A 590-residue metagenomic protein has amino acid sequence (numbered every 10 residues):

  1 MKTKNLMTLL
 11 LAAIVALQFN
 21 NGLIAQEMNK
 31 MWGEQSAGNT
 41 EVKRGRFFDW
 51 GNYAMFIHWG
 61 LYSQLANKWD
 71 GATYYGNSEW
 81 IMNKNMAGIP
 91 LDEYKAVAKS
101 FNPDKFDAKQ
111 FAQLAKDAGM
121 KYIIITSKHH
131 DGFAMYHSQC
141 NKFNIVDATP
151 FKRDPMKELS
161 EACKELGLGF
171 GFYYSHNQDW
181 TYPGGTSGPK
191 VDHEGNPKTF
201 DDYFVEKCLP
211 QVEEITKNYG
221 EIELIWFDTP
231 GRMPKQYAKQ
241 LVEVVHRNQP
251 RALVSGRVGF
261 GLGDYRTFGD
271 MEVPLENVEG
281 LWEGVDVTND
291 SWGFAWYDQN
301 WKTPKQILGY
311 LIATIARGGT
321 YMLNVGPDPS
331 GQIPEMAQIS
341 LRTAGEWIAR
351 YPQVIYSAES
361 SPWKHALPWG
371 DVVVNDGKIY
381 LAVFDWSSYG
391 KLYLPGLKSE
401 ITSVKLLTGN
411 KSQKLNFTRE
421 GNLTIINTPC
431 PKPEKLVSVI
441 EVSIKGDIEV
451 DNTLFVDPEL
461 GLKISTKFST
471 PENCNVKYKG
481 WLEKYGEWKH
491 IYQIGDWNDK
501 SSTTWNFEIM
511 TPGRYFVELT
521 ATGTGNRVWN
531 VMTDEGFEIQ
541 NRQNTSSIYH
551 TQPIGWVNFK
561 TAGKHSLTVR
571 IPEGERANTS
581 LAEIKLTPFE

Functional and structural regions predicted by a protein language model:
M1-E27: Bacterial Sec-dependent N-terminal signal peptides
Q26-T511, E518-A521, G525-F559, K564-E590: Mature catalytic domains of secreted/periplasmic carbohydrate-active enzymes
